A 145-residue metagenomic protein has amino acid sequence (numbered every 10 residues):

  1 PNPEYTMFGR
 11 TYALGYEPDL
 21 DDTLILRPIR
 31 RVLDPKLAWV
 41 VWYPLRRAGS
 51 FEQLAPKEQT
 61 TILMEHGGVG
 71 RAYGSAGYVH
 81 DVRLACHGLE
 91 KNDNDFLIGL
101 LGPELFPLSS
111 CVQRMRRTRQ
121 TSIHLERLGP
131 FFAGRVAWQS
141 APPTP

Functional and structural regions predicted by a protein language model:
P1-A72, P103-F106, W138-P145: Short S/T/G/P-rich N-terminal loop/turn motif that feeds into the first structured element of a domain
P1-P18, A76-H80, P103-F132: An amphipathic, aromatic/His-enriched active-site/gating alpha helix that lines ligand/cofactor pockets
L26-R27, G74-A85: Short amphipathic beta-strand starts and helix->beta connectors
V40-R46, A85, E90-M115: Short, well-ordered beta-strand segments in beta-rich or mixed alpha/beta enzyme and ligand-binding folds
S50-A55, D95, S110-V112, T118 (+2 more regions): Generic marker of "main functional regions" within proteins
M64, H87, R119, G129-V136: Short, surface-exposed, charged/polar-biased interaction segments
D95, L101, F131-A141: Short terminal or interdomain "cap/linker" segment that borders an active site or interface and mediates
